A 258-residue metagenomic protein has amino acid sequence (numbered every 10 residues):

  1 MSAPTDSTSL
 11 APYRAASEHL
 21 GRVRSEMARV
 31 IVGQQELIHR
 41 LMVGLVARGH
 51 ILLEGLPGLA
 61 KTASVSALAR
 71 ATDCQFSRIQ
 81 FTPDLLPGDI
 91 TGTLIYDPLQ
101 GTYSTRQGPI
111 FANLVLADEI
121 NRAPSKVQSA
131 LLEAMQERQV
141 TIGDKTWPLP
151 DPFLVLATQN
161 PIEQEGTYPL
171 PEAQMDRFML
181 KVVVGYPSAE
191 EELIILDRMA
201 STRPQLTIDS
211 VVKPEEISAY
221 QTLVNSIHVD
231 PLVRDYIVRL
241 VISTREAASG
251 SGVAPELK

Functional and structural regions predicted by a protein language model:
D6, L45-T82: Walker A/P-loop
P12-L59, I242: Pre-Walker A (pre-P-loop) alpha-helix and adjacent loop at the N terminus of AAA/AAA+ ATPase modules, a conserved
G44, K126-P148, L154-L156, N160: Conserved catalytic/switch belt of AAA+ P-loop NTPases
C74, Y168-G185, T202-T207: A short helix-turn-beta junction within AAA+ P-loop NTPase domains corresponding to the substrate/partner-engaging
Q80-L85, M179-E191, I208-V211, I227-V229: Conserved AAA+ ATPase "SRH/arginine-finger" region at the nucleotide-binding site
S104-N113, I142-Q159, L170-L180: AAA+/SF3 P-loop NTPase mechanochemical coupling elements
A112-Q136, P150, E165-M175, Y186-I194: Conserved AAA+/SF3 P-loop NTPase catalytic/coupling segment centered on the Walker-B
A200-K258: Basic, amphipathic alpha-helical bundle interface domains used for macromolecular binding and assembly
